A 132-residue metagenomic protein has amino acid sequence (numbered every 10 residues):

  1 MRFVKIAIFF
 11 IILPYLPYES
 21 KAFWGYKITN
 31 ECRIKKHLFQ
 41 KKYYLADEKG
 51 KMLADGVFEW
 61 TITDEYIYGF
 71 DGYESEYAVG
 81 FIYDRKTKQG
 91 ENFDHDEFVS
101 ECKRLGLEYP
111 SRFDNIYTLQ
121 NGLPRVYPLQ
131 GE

Functional and structural regions predicted by a protein language model:
M1-F10: N-terminal Sec-pathway targeting helices
I12-Y66, F70-G72, A78-F81, G90 (+1 more regions): N-terminal export/targeting and maturation segments
A54-E59, V99-R112: Repeated scaffold domains used in trafficking and secretory/extracellular systems, primarily beta-propellers
F70-S75, H95, G106, S111: Generic detector of ordered, mature protein regions
Y83-R85: Beta-propeller blade signature
E91-E97: Beta-propeller fold detector
